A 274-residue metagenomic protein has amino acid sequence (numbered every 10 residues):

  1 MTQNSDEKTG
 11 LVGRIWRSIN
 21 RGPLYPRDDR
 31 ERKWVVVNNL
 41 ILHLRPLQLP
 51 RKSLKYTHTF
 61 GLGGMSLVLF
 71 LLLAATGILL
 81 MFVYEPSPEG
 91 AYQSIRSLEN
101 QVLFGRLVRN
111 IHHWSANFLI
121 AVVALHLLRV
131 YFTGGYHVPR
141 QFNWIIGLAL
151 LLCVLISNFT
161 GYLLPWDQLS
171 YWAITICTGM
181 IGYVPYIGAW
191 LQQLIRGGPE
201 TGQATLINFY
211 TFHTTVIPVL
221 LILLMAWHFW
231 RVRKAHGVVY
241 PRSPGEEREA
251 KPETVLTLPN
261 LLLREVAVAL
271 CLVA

Functional and structural regions predicted by a protein language model:
M1-R51, G237-R242, T257, L261-E265 (+1 more regions): Membrane-interface and transmembrane segments of multi-pass membrane proteins
R17-V35, N39, L80-S87, N117-H137 (+3 more regions): Transmembrane-helix bundle segments that line or gate the permeation/cavity pathway in multi-pass membrane proteins
N39, L103-N110, D167, A173-L191 (+3 more regions): Core, highly hydrophobic multi-pass alpha-helical transmembrane subunits of bioenergetic inner membranes
R51-L67, Y131-L152, Q168-I176, I207-F212 (+1 more regions): Membrane-interfacial loop-to-helix junctions in multi-pass inner-membrane proteins
L54-T59, V108-H113, G198-V219, H228: Individual transmembrane alpha-helix segments
F70-E89, A274: Alpha-helical transmembrane segments of multi-pass membrane proteins
E89-G105: Perimembrane loop-to-helix junctions flanking transmembrane segments
I207-A274: Long, contiguous internal "core" modules enriched in hydrophobic/ aromatic residues
